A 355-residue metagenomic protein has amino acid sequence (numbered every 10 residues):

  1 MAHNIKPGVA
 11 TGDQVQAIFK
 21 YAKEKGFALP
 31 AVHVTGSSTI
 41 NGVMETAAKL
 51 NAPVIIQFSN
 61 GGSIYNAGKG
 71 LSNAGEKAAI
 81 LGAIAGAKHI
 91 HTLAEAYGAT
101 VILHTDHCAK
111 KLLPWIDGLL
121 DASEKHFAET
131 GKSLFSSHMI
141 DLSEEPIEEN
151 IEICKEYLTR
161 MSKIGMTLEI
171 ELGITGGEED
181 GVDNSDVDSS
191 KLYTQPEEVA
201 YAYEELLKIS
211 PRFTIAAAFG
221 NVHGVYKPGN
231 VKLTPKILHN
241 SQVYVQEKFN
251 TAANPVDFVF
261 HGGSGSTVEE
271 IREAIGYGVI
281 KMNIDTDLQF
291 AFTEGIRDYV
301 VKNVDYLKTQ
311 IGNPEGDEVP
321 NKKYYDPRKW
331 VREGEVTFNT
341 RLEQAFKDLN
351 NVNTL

Functional and structural regions predicted by a protein language model:
M1-P30: N-terminal amphipathic alpha-helix/helix-capping segment at the start of soluble metabolic enzymes
P7, A31-V32, A78, E145-P146 (+1 more regions): A generic structural signal for short
A10-Y21, S37-G98, A109-N254, V268-E273 (+1 more regions): Alpha/beta enzyme core
L29-H33, L103-T105, M139-I140, D257-H261 (+1 more regions): Short catalytic-loop micro-motif centered on adjacent basic/acidic residues
H33, E76, S189-L192, V231 (+4 more regions): Hydrophobic alpha-helical scaffolding
N73-A74, L103-T105, E294: Glycine-rich nucleotide/cofactor/substrate-binding loop typically near the N-terminus or early in the first domain
E95, K227, I237, S241 (+1 more regions): Catalytic-face loop-and-helix region of soluble metabolic enzyme cores
K302-L355: Extended, intrinsically disordered, low-complexity segments
